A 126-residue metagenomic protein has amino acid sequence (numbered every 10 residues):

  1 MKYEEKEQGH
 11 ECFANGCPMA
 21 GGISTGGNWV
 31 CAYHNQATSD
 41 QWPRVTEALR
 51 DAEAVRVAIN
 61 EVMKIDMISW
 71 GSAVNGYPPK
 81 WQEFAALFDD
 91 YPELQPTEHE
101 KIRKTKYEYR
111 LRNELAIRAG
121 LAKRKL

Functional and structural regions predicted by a protein language model:
M1-L126: Intrinsically disordered, low-complexity regulatory regions of eukaryotic proteins
